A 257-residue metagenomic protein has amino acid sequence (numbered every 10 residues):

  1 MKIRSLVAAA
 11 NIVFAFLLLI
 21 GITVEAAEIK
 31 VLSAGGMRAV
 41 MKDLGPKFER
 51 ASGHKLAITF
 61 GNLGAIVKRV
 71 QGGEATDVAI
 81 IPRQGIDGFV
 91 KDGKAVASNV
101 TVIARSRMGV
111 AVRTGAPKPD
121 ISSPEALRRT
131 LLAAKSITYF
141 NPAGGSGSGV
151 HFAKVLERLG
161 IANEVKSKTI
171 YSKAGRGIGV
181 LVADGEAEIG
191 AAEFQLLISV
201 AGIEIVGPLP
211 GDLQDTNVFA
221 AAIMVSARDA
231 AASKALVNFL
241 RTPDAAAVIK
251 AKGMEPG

Functional and structural regions predicted by a protein language model:
M1-L6: N-terminal secretory signal peptides that target proteins for export/translocation
A9-G21: Bacterial N-terminal signal peptides
V24-E74, I80-V96, T101-S106, V112-G257: Exported/periplasmic ABC-transporter solute-binding proteins
